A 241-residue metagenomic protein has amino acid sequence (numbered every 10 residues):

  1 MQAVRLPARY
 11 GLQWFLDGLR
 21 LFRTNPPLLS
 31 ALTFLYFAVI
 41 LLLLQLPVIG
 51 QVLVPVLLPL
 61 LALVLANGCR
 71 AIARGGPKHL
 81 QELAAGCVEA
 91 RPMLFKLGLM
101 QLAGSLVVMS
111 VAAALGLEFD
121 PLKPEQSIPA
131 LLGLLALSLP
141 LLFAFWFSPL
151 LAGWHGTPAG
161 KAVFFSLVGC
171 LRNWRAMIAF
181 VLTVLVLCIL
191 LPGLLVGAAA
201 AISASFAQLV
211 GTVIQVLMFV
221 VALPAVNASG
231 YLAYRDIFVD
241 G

Functional and structural regions predicted by a protein language model:
M1-G241: Hydrophobic alpha-helical membrane segments
